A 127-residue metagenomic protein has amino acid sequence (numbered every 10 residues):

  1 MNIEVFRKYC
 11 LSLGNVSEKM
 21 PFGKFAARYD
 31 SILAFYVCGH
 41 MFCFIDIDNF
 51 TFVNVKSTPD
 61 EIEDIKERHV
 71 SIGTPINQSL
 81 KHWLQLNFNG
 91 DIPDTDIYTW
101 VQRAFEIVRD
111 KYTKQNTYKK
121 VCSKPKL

Functional and structural regions predicted by a protein language model:
M1-L127: Charge-dense, helix-prone N-terminal extensions
